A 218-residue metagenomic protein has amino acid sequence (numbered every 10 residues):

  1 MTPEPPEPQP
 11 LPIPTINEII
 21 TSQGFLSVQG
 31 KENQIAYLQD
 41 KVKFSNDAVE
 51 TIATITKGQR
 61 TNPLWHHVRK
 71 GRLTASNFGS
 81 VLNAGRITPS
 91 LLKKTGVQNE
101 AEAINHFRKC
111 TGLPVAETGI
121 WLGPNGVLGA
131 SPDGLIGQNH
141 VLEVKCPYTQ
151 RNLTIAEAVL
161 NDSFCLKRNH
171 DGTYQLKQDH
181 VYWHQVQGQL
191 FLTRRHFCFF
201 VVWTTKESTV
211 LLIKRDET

Functional and structural regions predicted by a protein language model:
M1-H106, C110, R151-L176: Charged, glycine-rich intrinsically disordered N-terminal tails and low-complexity linkers that flank
K109-A130, I136-T218: Nucleic-acid nuclease catalytic cores
